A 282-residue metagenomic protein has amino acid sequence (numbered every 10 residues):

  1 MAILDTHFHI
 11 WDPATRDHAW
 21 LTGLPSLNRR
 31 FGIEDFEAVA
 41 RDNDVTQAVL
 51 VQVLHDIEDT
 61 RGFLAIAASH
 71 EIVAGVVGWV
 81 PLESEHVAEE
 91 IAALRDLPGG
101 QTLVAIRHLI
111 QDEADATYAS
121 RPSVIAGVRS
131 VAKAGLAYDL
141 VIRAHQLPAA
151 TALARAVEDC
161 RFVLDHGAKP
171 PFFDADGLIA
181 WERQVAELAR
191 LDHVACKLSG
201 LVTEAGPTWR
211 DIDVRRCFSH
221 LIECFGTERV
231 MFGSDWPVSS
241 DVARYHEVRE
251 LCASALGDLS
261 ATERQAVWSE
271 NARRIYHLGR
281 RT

Functional and structural regions predicted by a protein language model:
M1-A68: An N-terminally biased module of ancient metal coordination in phosphate/nucleic-acid-related enzymes
M1-L4, L27-Q47, S219-H220, C224-M231 (+1 more regions): Mid-to-C-terminal alpha-helical segments outside catalytic/metal-binding sites
H7, A48, F63, V76 (+7 more regions): Conserved, mostly hydrophobic/aromatic
H9, L54, A168, L201-V202 (+1 more regions): Catalytic metal-binding/acid-base residues of hydrolase active sites
F31-F36, E58-D59, V87-A92, L147-P148 (+2 more regions): Alpha-helical scaffolding within the catalytic cores of extracellular/periplasmic polymer-degrading hydrolases
E58-A74, E158-L164, V214-E223, V248-A255: Short, electropositive alpha-helical surface patch
E58-H145, A152, A195-L201, T208: Active-site gating/metal-coordination segments in enzymes
Y118-M231: Catalytic pocket-lining loop regions of alpha/beta-barrel enzymes, especially the amidohydrolase/enolase/GH5 lineages
